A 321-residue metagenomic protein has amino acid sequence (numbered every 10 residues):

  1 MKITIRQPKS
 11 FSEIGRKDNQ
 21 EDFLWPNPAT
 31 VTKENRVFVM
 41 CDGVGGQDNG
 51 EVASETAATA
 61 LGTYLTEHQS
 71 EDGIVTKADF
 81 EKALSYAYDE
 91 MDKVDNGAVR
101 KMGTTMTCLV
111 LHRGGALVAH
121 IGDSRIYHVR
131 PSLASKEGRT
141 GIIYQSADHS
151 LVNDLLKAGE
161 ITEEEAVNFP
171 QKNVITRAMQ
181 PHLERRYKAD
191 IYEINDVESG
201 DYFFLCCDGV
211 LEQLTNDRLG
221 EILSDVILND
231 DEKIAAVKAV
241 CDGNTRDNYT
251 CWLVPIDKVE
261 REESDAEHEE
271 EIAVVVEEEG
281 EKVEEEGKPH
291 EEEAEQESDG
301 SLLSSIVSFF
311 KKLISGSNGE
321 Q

Functional and structural regions predicted by a protein language model:
M1-Q321: PP2C/PPM-type serine/threonine phosphatase catalytic domain
